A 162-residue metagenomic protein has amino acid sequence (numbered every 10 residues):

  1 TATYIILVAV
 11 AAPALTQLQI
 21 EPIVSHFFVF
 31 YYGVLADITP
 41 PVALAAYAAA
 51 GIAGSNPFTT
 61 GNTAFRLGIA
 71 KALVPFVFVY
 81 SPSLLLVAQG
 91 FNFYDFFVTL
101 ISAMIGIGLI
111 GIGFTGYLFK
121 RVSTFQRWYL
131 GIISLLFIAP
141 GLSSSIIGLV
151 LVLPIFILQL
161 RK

Functional and structural regions predicted by a protein language model:
T1-K162: Alpha-helical transmembrane segments of multi-pass membrane transport proteins
